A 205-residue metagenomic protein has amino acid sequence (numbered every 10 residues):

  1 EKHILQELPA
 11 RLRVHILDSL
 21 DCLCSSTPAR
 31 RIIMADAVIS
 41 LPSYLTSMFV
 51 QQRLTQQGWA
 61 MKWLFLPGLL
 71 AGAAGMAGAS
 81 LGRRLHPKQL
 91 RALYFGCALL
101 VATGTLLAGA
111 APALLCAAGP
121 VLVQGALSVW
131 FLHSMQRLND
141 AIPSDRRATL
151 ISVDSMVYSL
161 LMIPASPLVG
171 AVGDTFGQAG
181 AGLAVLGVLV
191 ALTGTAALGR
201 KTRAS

Functional and structural regions predicted by a protein language model:
E1-I33: Juxtamembrane intracellular "pre-TM" segments in multi-pass secondary transporters
L5-E7, A37-S40, V157: Short histidine/acidic/glycine/proline-rich micro-motifs that form metal- and phosphate-coordinating active-site loops
P9, H15, T27, S40 (+5 more regions): Residue-level detector of functional hotspots within protein domains
I16-L20, V50, L138: Acidic, amphipathic alpha-helical patches
D21-G75: A single, central transmembrane helix in multi-pass transporters
Q51-S205: C-terminal transmembrane bundle of multi-pass solute transporters/carriers
